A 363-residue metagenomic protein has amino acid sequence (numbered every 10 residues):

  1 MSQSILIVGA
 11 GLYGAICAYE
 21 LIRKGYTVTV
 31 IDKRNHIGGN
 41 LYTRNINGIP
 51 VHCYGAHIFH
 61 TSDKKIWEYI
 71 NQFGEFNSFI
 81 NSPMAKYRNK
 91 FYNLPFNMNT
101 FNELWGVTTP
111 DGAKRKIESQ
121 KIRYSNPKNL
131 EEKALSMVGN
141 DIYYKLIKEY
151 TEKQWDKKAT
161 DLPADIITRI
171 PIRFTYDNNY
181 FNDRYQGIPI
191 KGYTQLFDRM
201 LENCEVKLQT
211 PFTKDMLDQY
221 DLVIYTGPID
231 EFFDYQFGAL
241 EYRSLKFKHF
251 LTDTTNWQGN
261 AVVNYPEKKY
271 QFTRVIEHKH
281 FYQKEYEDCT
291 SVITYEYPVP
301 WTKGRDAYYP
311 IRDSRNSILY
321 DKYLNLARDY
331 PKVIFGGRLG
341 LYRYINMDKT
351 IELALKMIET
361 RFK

Functional and structural regions predicted by a protein language model:
Q3, G25, C204, Q219-D221 (+1 more regions): Short, well-ordered alpha-helix to beta-strand connector turns
Q3-V30, I358: N-terminal Rossmann-like FAD-binding beta1-loop-alpha1 element of flavoenzymes
I22-N47: Glycine-rich FAD pyrophosphate-binding loop
R44-Y69: N-terminal glycine-rich dinucleotide-binding loop that anchors FAD/FMN and/or NAD(P) in oxidoreductases
I66-R88, D141-K145: A short alpha-helix-loop-beta-strand transition element characteristic of N-terminal alpha/beta dinucleotide-binding
A85-Y92, M98-L222, T226-F233: Active-site/ligand-binding neighborhood in enzyme catalytic cores
T210-L326: Mid-domain catalytic core of redox enzymes that form a hydrophobic substrate pocket/lid adjacent to a catalytic redox
D306-K363: C-terminal catalytic lobe of FAD-dependent flavoproteins
